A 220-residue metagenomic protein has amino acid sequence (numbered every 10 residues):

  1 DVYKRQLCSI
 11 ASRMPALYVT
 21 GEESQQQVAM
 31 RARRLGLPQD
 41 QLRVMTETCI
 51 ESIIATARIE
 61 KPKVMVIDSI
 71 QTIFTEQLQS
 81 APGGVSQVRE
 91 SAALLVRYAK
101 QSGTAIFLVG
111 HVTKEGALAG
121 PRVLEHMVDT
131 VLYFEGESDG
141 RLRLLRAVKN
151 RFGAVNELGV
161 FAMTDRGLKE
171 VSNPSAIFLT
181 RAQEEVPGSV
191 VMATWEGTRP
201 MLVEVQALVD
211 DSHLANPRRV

Functional and structural regions predicted by a protein language model:
D1-Y3: Short, small-residue-biased leader/transition segments that mark boundaries at the very start of proteins
R5-R97: Conserved inter-motif catalytic segment of the P-loop NTP-binding fold
L17-V19, F107, L132, V203: Hydrophobic/aromatic beta-strand patches that form the interior of the parallel beta-sheet core in alpha/beta enzyme
E22-Q26, R34-L37, T48-S52, I70-I73 (+7 more regions): Conserved nucleotide-binding/hydrolysis micro-motifs of P-loop NTPases
V28, D68, L95, A99 (+4 more regions): Conserved RecA-like P-loop NTPase ATPase core
R58-M65, Q71, M127, G136-V220: Conserved P-loop NTPase
S86-F107, H111, M127-S138: Substrate-engagement module of ASCE P-loop NTPases
A117-M127: Short regulatory helix/loop adjacent to the ATP-binding pocket of P-loop NTPases
